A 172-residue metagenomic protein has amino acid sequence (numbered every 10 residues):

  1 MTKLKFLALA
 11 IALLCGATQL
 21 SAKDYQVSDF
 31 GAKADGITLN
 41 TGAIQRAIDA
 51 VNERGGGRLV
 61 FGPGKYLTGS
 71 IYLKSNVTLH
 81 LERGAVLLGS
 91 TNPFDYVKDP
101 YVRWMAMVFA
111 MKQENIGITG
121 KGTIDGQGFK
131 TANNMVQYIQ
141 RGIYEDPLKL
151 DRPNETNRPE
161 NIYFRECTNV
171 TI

Functional and structural regions predicted by a protein language model:
M1-A8: Bacterial N-terminal signal peptides that target proteins for export
A8-G16: Bacterial N-terminal signal peptides
L20-I172: Extracellular/periplasmic carbohydrate-active domains that bind, remodel, or depolymerize complex polysaccharides
